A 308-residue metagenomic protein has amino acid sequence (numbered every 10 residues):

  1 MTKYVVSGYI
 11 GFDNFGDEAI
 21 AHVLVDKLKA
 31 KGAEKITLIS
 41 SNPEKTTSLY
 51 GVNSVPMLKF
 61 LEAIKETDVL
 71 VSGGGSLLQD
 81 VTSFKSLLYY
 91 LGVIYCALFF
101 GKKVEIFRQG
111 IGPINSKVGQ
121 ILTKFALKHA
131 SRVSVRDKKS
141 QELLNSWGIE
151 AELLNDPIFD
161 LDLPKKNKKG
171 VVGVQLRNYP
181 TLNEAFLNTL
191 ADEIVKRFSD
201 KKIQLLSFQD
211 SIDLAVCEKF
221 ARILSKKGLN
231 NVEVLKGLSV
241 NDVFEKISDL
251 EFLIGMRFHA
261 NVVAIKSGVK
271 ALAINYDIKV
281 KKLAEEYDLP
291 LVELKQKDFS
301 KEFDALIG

Functional and structural regions predicted by a protein language model:
M1-G308: Active-site anion-handling motifs in enzyme catalytic cores
